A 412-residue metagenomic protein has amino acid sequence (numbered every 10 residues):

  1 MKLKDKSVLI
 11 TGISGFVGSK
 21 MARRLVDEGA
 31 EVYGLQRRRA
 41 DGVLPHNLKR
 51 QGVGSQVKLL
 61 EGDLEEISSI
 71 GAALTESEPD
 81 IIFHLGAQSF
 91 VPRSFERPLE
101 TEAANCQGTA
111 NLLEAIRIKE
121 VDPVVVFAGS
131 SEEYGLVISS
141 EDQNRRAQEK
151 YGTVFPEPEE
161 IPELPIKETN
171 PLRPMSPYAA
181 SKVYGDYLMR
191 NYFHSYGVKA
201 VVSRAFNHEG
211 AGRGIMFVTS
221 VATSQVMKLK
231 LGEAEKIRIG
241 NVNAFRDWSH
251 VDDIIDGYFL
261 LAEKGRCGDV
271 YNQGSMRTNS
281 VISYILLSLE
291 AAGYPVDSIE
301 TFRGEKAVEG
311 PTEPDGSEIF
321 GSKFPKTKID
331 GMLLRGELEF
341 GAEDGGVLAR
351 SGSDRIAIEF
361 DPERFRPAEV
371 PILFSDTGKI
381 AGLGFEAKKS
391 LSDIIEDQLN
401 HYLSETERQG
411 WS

Functional and structural regions predicted by a protein language model:
M1-H208, A262, F385, D397-Q398 (+2 more regions): N-terminal Rossmann-like NAD(P)+-binding domain of SDR-like oxidoreductases, especially those catalyzing
G12, F16, K20, S176 (+4 more regions): Amphipathic alpha-helical recognition patches that constitute DNA-binding helices
D27-A30, K228-S412: C-terminal substrate-binding subdomain of Rossmann-fold SDR/epimerase-dehydratase oxidoreductases
E65, E96, A104-Q107, T169 (+8 more regions): Residue-level signal for the nucleotide or nucleotide-sugar donor/cofactor binding architecture
L112, M189, A222, K379-I380: Structural element of the ATP-grasp superfamily
V137-L164, P177, Y187-D247, V251-A262 (+3 more regions): NAD(P)-dependent short-chain dehydrogenase/reductase
